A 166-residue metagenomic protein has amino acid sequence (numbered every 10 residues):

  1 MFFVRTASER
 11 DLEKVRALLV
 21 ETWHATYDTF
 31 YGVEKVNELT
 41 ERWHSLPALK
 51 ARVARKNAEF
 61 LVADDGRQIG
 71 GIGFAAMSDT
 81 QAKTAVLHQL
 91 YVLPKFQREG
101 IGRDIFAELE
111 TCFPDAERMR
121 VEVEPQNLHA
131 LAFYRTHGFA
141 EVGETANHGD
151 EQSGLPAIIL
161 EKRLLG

Functional and structural regions predicted by a protein language model:
F2, T6-R10, A17-Q97, R103-C112 (+2 more regions): Acetyl-CoA-dependent GNAT
E9-L12, N127-L128: Alpha-helix N-cap/helix-start and coil->helix boundary motif
R52, A85, R118-L131, R135-H137 (+1 more regions): C-terminal "cap" of GNAT-fold acetyltransferases
I72, F96, F133-Y134, F139: Conserved hydrophobic/aromatic "anchor" residues that stabilize well-ordered secondary structure elements
R98-F113, R118-M119, Q126, A130-A132: A structural feature recognizing the 12-helix transmembrane core of secondary solute carriers
